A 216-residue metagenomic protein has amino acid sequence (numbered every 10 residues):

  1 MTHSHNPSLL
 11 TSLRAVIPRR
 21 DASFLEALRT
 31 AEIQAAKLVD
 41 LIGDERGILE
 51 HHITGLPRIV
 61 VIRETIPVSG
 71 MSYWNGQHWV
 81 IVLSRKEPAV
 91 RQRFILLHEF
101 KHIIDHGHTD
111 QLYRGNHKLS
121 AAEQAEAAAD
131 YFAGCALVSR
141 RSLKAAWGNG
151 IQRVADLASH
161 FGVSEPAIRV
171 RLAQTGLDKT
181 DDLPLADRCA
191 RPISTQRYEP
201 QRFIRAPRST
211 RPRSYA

Functional and structural regions predicted by a protein language model:
M1-A216: Active-site hotspot residues in diverse enzymes, especially metal/ion-binding acidic/histidine motifs
